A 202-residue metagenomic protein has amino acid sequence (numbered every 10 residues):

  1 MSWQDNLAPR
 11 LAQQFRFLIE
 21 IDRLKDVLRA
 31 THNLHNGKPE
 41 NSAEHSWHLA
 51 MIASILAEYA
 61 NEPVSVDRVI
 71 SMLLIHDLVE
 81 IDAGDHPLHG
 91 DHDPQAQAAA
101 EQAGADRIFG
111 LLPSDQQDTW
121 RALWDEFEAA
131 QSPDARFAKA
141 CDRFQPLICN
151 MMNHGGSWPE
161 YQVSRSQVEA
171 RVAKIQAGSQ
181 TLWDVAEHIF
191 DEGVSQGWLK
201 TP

Functional and structural regions predicted by a protein language model:
M1-P202: Alpha-helical, largely C-terminal catalytic domains that coordinate divalent metal ions via clustered Asp/Glu/His
